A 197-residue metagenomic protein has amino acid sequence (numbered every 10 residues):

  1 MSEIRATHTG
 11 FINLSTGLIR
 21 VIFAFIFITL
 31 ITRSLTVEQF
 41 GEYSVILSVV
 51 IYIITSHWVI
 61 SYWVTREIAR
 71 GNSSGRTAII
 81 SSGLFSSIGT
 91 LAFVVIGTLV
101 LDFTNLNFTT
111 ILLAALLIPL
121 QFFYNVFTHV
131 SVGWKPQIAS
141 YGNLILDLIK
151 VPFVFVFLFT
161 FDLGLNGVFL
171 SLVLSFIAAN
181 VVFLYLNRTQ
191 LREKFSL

Functional and structural regions predicted by a protein language model:
S2, Y62-V64, N125-Q137, F157-T160 (+1 more regions): C-terminal transmembrane helix end/exit motif
S2-R5, L35-E38, I51-L84, V132-Q137: Transmembrane-helix boundary and interhelical linker motifs in polytopic inner-membrane proteins
R5-W58, V94, V151: Signature of the first transmembrane helix
T7-V21, T77, L116, S131-F155: Alpha-helical transmembrane segments of multi-pass membrane transporters/permeases
T16, R20, L47-V50, F85 (+3 more regions): Transmembrane alpha-helical core residues of multi-pass small-molecule transporters, especially secondary transporters
L35-V45, R70-S81, L91-I118, T160-F169: Membrane-interface helix-capping segments at transmembrane helix termini in multi-pass transporters
V50-S56, L91-V95, F103-F127, S140-Y141 (+1 more regions): Alpha-helical transmembrane segments of multi-pass membrane proteins
I111-A115, Y141-T189: Hydrophobic alpha-helical transmembrane segments
